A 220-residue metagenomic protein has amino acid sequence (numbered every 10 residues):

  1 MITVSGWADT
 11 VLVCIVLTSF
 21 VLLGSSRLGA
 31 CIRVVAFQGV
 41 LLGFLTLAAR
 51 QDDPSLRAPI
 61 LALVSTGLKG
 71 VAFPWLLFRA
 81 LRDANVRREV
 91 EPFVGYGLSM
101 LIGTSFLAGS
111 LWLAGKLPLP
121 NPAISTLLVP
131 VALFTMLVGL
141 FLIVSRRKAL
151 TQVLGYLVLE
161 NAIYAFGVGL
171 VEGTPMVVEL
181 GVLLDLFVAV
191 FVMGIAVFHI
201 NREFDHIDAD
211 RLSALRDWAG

Functional and structural regions predicted by a protein language model:
M1-G220: Alpha-helical transmembrane segments of multi-pass membrane proteins predominantly involved in bioenergetics
